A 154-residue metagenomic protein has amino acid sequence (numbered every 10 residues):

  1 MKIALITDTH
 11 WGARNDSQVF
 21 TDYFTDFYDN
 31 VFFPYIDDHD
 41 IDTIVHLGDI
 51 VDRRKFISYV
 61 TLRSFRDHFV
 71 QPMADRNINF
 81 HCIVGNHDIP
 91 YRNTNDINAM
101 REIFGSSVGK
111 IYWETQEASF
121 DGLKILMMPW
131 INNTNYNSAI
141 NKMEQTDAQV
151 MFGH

Functional and structural regions predicted by a protein language model:
M1-K2, Q149: Short, conserved structural micro-motifs that define repeat-unit consensus positions and nucleotide-binding loops
K2, T9, A13-A118: Core catalytic region of metal-dependent phosphoesterases/phosphodiesterases, especially metallo-beta-lactamase-like
T7-D8, W130: Conserved donor-binding loops in enzymes that form glycosidic bonds
H39-T43, D121-H154: His/acidic metal-ligating clusters that form di-metal
